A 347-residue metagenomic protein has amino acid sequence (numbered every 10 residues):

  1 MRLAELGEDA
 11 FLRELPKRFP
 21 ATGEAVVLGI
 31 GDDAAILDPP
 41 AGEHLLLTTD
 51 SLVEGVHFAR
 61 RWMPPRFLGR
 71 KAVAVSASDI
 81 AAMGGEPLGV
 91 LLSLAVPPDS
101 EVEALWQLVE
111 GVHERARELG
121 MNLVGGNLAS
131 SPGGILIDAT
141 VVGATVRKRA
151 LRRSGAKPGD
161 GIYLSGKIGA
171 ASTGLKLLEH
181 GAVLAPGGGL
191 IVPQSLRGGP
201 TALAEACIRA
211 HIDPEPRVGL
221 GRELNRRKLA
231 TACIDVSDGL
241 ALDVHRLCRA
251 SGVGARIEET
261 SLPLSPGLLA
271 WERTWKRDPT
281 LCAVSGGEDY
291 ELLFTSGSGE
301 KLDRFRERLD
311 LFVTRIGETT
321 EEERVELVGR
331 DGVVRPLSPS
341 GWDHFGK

Functional and structural regions predicted by a protein language model:
M1-A82, V183, S340: N-terminal glycine-rich phosphate/pyrophosphate-binding loops that anchor nucleotide-derived ligands and cofactors
M1-P20, E43, M63, P97-V124 (+3 more regions): Glycine-/charge-enriched secondary-structure boundary and capping motifs
F19, V53-W62, T145, A202-C207 (+1 more regions): Glycine/charged-rich beta-loop-alpha catalytic/anionic-binding loops adjacent to active sites
E24-L28, D213, C282-S285: Short Gly/Pro-enriched turn/cap motifs at secondary-structure boundaries
G29-D32, L151, L311, E322: Short beta-strand-initiation
D33, D160, D289-L292: Short, surface-exposed beta-edge/turn micro-motifs
P39, L52, P87-G181, E318: Glycine-rich anion-binding loops of enzyme active sites
L46-T49, V56, G134-L136, L151-E223: Short, acidic (Asp/Glu-rich) active-site segment that either coordinates a divalent metal cofactor
